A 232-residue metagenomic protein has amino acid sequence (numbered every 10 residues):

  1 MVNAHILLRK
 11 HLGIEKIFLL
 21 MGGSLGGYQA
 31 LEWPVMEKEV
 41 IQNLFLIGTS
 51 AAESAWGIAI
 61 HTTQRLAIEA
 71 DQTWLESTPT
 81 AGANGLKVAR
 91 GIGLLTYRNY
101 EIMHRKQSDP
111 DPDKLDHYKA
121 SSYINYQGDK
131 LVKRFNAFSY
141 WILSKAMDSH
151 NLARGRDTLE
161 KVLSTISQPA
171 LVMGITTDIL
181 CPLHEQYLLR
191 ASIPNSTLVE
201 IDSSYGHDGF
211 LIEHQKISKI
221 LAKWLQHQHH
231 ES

Functional and structural regions predicted by a protein language model:
M1-F18: Conserved acidic catalytic loop of the alpha/beta-hydrolase fold
K16-A55: Conserved hydrolase catalytic core segment
V40-Q42, L46-K130: Alpha/beta-hydrolase-fold enzymes
Y126-Q127, I142-V162: Active-site nucleophile elbow and catalytic-triad environment of alpha/beta-hydrolase enzymes
K130, S149-N151, T176-C181: Acidic catalytic loop of the alpha/beta-hydrolase fold
G155-L159, Q168, P182-A191: Short alpha-helix in the alpha/beta-hydrolase fold that links the catalytic acid
I166, V172-G174: Short beta-strand/loop motif that positions the catalytic acidic residue of the alpha/beta-hydrolase fold
Y187-L188, N195-S232: Catalytic active-site module of serine/aspartate enzymes centered on a nucleophile-bearing elbow/loop
